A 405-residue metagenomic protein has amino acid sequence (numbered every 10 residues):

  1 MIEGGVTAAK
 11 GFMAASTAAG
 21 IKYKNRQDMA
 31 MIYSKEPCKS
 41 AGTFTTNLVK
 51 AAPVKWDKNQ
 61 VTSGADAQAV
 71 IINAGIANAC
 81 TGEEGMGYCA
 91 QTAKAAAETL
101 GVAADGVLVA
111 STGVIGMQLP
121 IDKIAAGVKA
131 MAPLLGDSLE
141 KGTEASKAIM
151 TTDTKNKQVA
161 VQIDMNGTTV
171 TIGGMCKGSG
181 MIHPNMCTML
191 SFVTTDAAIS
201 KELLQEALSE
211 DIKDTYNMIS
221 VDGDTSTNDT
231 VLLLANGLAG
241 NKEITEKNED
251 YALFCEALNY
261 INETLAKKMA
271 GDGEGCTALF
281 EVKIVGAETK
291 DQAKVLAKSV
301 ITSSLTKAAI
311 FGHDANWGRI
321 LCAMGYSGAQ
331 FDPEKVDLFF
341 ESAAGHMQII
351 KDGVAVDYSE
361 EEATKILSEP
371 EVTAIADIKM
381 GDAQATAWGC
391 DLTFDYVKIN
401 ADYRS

Functional and structural regions predicted by a protein language model:
M1-N73, A77-Y88, A97-S405: A structural signal for small-residue-enriched, beta-sheet-centric alpha/beta enzyme cores and oligomeric scaffold folds
